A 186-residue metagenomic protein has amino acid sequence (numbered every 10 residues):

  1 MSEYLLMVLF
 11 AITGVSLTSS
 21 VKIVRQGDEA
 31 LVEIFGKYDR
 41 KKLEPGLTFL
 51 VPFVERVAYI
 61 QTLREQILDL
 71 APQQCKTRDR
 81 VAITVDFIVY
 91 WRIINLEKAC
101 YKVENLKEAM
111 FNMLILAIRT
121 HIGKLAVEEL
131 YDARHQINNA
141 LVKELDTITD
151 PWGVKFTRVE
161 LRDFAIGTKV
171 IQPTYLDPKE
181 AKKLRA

Functional and structural regions predicted by a protein language model:
M1-R185: N-terminal hydrophobic membrane-entry segments
